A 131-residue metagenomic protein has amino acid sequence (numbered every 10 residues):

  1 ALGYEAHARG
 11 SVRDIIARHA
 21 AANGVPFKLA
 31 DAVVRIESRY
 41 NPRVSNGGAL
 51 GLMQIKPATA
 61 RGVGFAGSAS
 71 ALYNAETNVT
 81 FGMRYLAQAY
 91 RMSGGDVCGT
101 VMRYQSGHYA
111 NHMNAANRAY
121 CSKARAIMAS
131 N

Functional and structural regions predicted by a protein language model:
A1-I15, A21, G62, A66-Y73 (+2 more regions): Non-catalytic cell-wall polysaccharide-engagement segments
S11, V25-A30, G47-L50: Extracytoplasmic
V25-N41, V79-M83, T100-S106: Short, functionally critical alpha-helical segments immediately adjacent to catalytic or ligand/cofactor-binding
F27, A49, Q54, A69 (+1 more regions): Glycine-rich phosphate-binding loop at the start of an alpha helix
K28, Q54-A58, G95, G99: Generic alpha-helical secondary structure signal
V34, K56-T59, M128: Short, small-residue-rich loop/turn micro-motifs
R43-S45, M113: Short glycine-biased active-site loop of nucleotidyltransferases that positions the nucleotide triphosphate and helps
G48-A66, G82: Substrate-binding/active-site groove segments that recognize and process beta-1,4-linked N-acetyl-hexosamine
